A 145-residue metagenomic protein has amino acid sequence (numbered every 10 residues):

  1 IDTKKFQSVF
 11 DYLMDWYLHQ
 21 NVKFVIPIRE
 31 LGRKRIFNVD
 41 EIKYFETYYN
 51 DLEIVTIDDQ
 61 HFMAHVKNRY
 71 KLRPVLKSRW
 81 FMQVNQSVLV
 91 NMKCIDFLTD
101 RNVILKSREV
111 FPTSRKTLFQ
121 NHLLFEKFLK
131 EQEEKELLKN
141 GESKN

Functional and structural regions predicted by a protein language model:
I1-K34, V75, T117-N145: Eukaryotic intrinsically disordered, low-complexity regulatory linkers and tails enriched in Ser/Thr/Pro
Q7-K106, P112: Conserved binding/recognition cores within well-folded domains
